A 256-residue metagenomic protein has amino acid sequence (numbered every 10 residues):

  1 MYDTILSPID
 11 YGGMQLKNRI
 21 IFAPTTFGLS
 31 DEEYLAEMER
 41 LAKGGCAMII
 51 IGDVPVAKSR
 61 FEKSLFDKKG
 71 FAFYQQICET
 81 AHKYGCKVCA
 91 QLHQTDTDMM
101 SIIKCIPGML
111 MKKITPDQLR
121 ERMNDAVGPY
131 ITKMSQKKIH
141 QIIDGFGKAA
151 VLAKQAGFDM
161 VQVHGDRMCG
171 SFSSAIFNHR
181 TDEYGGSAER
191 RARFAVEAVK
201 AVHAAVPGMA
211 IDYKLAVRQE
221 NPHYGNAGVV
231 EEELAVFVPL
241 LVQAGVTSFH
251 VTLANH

Functional and structural regions predicted by a protein language model:
M1-H256: Flavin-dependent oxidoreductase catalytic cores
